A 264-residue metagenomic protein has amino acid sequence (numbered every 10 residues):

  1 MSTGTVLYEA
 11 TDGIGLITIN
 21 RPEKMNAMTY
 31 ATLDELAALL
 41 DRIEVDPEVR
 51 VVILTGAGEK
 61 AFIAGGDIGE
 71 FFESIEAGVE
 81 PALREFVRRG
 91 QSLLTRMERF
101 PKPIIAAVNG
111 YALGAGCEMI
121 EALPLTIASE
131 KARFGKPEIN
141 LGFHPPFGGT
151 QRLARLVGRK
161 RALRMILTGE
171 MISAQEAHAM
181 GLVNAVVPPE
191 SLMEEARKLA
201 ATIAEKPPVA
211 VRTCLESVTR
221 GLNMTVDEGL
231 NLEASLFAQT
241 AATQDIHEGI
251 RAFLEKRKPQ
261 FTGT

Functional and structural regions predicted by a protein language model:
M1-T3, R251-T264: Terminal low-complexity tails and localization/encapsulation signals of metabolic enzymes
M1-T55, P81, R88, S92-T95: Conserved CoA-thioester-binding segment of acyl-CoA-metabolizing enzymes
I17, R21, E35-L36, L54 (+7 more regions): Terminal peptide-recognition signature
A31-E35, R89, R96, E195 (+3 more regions): Charged catalytic carboxylate motif
G56-L93, A112, G142, T225: Glycine- (often His-adjacent) and acidic-residue-rich active-site loop that binds/positions the CoA thioester
T95-V209, A238-T243, H247-E248, R257 (+1 more regions): Crotonase-fold acyl-CoA enzyme core
M165-I166, C214-V218, F237, F253: Short alpha-helical scaffolding segments that buttress acidic/His motifs in well-ordered protein cores
